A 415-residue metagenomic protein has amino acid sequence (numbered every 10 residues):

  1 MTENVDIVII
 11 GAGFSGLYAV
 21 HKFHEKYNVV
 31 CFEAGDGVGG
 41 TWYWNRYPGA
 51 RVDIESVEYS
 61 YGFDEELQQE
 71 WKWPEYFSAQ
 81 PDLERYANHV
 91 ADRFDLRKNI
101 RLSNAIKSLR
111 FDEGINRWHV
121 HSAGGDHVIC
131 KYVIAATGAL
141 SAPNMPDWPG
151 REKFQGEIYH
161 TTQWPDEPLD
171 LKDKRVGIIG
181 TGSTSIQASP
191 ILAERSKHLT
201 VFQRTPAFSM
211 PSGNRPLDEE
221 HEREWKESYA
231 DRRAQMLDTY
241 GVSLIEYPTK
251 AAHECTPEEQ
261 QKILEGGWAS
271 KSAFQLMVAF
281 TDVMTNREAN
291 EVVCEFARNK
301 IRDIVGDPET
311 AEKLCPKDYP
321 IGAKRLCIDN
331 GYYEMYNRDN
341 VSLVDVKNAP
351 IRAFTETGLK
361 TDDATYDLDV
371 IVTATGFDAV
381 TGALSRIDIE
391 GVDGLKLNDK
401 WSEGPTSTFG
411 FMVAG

Functional and structural regions predicted by a protein language model:
M1-N4, Y159-D173: A short, basic/flexible loop-to-alpha-helix module at the beginning of a structural domain
T2-V8, A12-R151, E167-P168, T181 (+1 more regions): N-terminal FAD-binding dinucleotide-binding subdomain shared by FAD-dependent oxidases/monooxygenases
F154-I158: Active-site-adjacent "gating/activation" loops or surface patches in catalytic cores
K174-S196: Rossmann-like NAD(P)H-binding beta-loop-alpha module
